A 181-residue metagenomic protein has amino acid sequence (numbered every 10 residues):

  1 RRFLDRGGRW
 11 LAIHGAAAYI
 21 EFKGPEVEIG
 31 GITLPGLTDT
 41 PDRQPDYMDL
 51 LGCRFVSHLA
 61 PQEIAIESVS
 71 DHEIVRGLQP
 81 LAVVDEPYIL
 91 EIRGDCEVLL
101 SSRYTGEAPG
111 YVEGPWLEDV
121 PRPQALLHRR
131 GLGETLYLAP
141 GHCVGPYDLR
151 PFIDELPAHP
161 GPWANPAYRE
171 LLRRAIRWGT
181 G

Functional and structural regions predicted by a protein language model:
R1-G77: A glycine-rich, often tryptophan-bearing local segment used as a flexible ligand/cofactor-contacting loop or short
R1-L4, I89, A125, I176: Short amphipathic alpha-helical segments and helix-helix/interface helices
D5, D39-D42, D46-D49, D71 (+6 more regions): Acidic-enriched, low-complexity/disordered segments with a strong bias for Aspartate over Glutamate
I20-K23, G110, Y147-D148: Short glycine-/acidic-enriched loop or helix-start segments at secondary-structure transitions that form or flank
E26, I32, T38-P41, G94-D95 (+4 more regions): Short, surface-exposed, polar/charged, turn-prone segments marking secondary-structure boundaries
C53-A139, C143: Catalytic beta-strand/loop cores that center a nucleophilic Ser/Cys/Thr and support acyl-enzyme chemistry
G114-Q124, R129-G181: Extracellular ligand-binding/catalytic regions of CAZymes and related secreted enzymes and adhesion modules
